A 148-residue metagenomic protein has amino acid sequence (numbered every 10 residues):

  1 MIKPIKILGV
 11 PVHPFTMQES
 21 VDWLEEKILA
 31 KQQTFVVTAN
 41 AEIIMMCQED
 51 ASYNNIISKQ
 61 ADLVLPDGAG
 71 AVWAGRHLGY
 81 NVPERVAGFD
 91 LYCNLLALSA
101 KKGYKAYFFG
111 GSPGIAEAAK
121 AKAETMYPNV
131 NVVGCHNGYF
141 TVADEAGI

Functional and structural regions predicted by a protein language model:
M1-R85, F89: N-terminal nucleotide/polyanion-binding subdomain common to many enzyme families
G75-I148: Conserved beta-alpha
